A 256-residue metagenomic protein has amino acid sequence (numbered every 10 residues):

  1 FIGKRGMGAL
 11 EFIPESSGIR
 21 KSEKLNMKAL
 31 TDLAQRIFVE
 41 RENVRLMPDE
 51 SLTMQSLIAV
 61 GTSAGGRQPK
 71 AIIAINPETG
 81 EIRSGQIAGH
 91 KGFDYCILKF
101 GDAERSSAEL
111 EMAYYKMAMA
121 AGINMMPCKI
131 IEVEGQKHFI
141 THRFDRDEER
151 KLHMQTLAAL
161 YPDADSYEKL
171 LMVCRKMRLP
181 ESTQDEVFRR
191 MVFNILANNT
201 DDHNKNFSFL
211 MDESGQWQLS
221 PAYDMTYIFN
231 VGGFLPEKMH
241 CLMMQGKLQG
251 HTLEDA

Functional and structural regions predicted by a protein language model:
F1-A256: Phosphate/dinucleotide-binding and metal-coordinating scaffold of catalytic cores in nucleotide-dependent enzymes
